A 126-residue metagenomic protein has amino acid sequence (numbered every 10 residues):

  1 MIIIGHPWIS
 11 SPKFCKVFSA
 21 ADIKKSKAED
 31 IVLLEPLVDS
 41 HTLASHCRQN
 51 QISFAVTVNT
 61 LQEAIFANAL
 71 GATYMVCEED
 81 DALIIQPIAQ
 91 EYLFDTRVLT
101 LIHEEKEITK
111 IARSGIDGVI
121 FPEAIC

Functional and structural regions predicted by a protein language model:
M1-A69: Conserved N-terminal beta1-alpha1 strand-loop-helix module at the mouth
M1-I2, D117, I125: Extreme N-terminal leader/targeting regions
K25-S26, E91-Y92, A112-R113: Solvent-exposed alpha-helices and their adjacent loops that cap or buttress functional pockets in soluble metabolic
L34-C47, C77-F94, K106, C126: Active-site-adjacent beta->alpha loops and helix N-cap segments on the catalytic face of soluble alpha/beta enzymes
P36-L37, F54-L61, E79, V98-E107: Glycine-rich beta-to-alpha transition loops that act as phosphate-gripper elements at the mouths of alpha/beta enzyme
R48-S53, L70-M75, D95, R113-V119: Glycine-enriched alpha-helix->loop->beta-strand junction motifs that scaffold or abut catalytic
L61-L70, H103-D117, F121: Catalytic cores of alpha/beta
